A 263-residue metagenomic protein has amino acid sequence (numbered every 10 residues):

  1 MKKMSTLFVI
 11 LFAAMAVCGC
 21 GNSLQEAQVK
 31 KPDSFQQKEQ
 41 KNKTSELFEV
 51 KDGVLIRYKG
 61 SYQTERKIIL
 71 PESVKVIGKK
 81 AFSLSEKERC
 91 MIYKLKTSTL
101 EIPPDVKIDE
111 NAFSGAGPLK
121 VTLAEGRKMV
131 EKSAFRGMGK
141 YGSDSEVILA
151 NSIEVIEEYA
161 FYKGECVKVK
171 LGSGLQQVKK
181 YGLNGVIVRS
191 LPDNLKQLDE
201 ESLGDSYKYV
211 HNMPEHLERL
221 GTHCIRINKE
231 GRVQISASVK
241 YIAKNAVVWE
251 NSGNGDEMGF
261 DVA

Functional and structural regions predicted by a protein language model:
M1-T6: Positively charged n-region of N-terminal signal peptides that target proteins for export
F12-A14, P192: Processing junctions and N-termini across compartments
V17-G19: C-terminal motif of bacterial Sec signal peptides marking the signal peptidase cleavage site
G21-S23: Bacterial signal peptide processing site
A27-K51: N-terminal low-complexity, Pro/Thr/Ser-rich intrinsically disordered segments that act as propeptides or flexible
S45-K51, Y62-V76, K87-K107, G117-M129 (+6 more regions): Structural signature of tandem-repeat unit edges
G53-R57: Eukaryotic protein-protein interaction scaffolds centered on beta-propeller repeats
